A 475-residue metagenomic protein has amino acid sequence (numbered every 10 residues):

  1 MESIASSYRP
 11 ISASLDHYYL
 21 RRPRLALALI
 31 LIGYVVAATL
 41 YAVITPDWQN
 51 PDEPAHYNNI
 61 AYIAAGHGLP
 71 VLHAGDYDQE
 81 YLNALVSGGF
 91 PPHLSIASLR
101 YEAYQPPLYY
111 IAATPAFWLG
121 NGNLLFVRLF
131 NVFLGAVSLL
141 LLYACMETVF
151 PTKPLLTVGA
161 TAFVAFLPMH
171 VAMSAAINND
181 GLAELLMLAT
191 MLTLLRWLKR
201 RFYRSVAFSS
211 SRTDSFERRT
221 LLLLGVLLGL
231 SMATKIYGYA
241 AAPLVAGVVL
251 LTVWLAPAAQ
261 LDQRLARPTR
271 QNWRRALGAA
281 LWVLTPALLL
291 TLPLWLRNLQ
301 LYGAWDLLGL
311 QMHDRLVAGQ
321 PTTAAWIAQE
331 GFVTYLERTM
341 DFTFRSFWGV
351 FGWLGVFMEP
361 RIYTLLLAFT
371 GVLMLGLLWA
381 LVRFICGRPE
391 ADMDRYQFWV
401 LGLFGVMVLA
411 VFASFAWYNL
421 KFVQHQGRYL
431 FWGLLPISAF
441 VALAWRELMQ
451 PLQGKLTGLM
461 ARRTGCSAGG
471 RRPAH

Functional and structural regions predicted by a protein language model:
R22-P54, A61-F90, A97, W282-Q300 (+1 more regions): Transmembrane signal-anchor helices characteristic of membrane glycosylation enzymes that use polyprenol
I30, V226-L227, V245-A246, L265-W295 (+3 more regions): Hydrophobic alpha-helical membrane-interfacial segments at the cytosolic entry of transmembrane helices
A61-V127, H313-Q329, L336-E337, D341 (+1 more regions): Interfacial juxtamembrane loops and adjacent helix segments that form the catalytic/substrate-binding surfaces
L125, L142-F166, E184-L185, Y203-V206 (+1 more regions): Transmembrane-helix signature of polytopic, membrane-embedded enzymes that assemble or transfer cell-envelope glycans
F126-P151, A189, W379: Transmembrane-helix motifs of polytopic, lipid-linked glycan transferases
T193-A207, D214, A241-T285, W295: Perimembrane helix-loop-helix junctions
T220-I236, P286: Membrane-interface alpha helices of multi-pass inner-membrane proteins
L299-G387: Membrane-lumen/periplasm interface segments of multi-pass, membrane-embedded glycan/lipid transferases
